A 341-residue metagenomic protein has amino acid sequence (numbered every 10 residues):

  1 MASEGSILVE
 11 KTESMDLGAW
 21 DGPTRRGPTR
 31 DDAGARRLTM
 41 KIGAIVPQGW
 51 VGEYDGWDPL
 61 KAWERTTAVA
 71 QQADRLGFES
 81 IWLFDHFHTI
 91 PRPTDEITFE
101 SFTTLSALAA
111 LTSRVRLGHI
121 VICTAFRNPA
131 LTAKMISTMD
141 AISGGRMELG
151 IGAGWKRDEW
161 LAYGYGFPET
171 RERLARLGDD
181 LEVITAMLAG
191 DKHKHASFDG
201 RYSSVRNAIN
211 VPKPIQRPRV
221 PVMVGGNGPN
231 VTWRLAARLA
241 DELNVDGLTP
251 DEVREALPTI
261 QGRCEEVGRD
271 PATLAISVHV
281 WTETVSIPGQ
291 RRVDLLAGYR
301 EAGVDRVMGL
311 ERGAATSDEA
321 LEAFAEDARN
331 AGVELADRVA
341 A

Functional and structural regions predicted by a protein language model:
T29-L111, P218-V220, A315, E326-D327 (+1 more regions): N-terminal beta1-alpha1-beta2 module of alpha/beta enzyme domains
D32-L38, A125-L239, P258-T259, E266: Internal, glycine-rich beta/alpha segment that forms the wall or movable "lid" of small-molecule/cofactor binding
G34-T39, V46, E79, R171-Q216 (+1 more regions): An alpha-helical appendage that flanks or caps ligand/catalytic pockets
I42-V46, I81-L83, R116-H119, M147-I151 (+4 more regions): Hydrophobic faces of well-ordered beta-strands that scaffold small-molecule active sites in alpha/beta enzyme cores
Q48-E64, I122-A130, P218-G228, V278-Q290: Active-site mouth loops of central-metabolism enzymes
L60-A73, T132-M135, G225-L235, I287-R300: Short, acidic/polar
D74-R75, L105-R114, I136, D140-R146 (+3 more regions): Acidic (Asp/Glu)-rich catalytic clusters
